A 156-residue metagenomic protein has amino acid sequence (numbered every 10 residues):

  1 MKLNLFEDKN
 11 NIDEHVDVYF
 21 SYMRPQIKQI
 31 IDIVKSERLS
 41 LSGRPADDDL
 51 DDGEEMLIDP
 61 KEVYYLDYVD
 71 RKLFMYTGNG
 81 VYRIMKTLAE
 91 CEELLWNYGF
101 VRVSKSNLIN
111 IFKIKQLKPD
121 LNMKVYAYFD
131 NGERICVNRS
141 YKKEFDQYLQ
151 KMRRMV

Functional and structural regions predicted by a protein language model:
M1-Q29, R38: N-terminal regulatory/sensing modules of transcriptional regulators
Q26-D130, V156: Conserved binding/recognition cores within well-folded domains
Y126, R134-R139: Canonical phosphoinositide-binding patch of PH/PH-like domains
L149-V156: Short, charged, intrinsically disordered terminal tails
